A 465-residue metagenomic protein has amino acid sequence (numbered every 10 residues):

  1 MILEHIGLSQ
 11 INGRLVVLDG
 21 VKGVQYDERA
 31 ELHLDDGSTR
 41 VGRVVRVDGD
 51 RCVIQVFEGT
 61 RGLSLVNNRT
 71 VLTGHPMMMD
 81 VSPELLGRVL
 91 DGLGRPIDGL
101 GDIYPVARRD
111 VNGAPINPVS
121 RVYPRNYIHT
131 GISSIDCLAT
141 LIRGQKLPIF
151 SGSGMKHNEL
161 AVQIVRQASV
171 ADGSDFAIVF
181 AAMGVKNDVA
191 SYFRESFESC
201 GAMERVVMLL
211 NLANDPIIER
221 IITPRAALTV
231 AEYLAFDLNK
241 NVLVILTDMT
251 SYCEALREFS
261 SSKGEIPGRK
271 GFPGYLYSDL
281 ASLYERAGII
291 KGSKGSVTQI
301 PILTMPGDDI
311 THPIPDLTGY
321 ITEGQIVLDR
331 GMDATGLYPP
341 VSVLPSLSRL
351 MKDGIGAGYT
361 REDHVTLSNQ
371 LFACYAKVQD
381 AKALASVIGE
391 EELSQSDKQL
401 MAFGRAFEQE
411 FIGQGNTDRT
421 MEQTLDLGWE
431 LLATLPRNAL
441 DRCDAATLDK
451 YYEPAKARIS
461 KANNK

Functional and structural regions predicted by a protein language model:
M1-R88, L93, I97: N-terminal accessory targeting/assembly segments
G13, G37-T39, G49, V106 (+3 more regions): A generic structural motif
G13, G49, G94, I116 (+3 more regions): Residues that form or immediately flank small-molecule/cofactor binding pockets and catalytic motifs
G20, V56, L93, G101 (+3 more regions): Glycine-rich, histidine-containing beta strand-loop boundary motifs that form or position
S38-G42, M77-V81, R95-D102, V119-R125 (+5 more regions): Active-site phosphate-binding and catalytic loops of NTP-dependent enzymes
N68-T70, M77, E84, P96-Q145 (+3 more regions): P-loop NTPase nucleotide-binding/switch module
C137-N464: P-loop NTPase catalytic core
